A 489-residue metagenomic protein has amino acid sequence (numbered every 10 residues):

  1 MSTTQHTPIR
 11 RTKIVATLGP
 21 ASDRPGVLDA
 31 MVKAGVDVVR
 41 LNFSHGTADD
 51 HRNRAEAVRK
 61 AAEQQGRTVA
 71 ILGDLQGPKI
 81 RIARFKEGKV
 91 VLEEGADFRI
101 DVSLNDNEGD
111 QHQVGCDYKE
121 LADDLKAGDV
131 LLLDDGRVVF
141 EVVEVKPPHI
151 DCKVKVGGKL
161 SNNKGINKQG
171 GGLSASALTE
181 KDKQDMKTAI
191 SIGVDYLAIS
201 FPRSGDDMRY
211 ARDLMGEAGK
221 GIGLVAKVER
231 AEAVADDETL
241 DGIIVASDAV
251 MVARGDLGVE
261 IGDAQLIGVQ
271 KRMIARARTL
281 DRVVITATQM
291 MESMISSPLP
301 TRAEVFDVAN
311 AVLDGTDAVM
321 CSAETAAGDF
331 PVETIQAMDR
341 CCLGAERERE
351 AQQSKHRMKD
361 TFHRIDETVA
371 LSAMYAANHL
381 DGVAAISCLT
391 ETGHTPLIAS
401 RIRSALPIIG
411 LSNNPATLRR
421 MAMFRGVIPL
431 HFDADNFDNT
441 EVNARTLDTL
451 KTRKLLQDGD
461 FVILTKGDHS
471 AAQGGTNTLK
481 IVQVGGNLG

Functional and structural regions predicted by a protein language model:
M1-G489: Non-catalytic helical/linker scaffolds that mediate oligomerization, partner binding, and domain coupling around large
